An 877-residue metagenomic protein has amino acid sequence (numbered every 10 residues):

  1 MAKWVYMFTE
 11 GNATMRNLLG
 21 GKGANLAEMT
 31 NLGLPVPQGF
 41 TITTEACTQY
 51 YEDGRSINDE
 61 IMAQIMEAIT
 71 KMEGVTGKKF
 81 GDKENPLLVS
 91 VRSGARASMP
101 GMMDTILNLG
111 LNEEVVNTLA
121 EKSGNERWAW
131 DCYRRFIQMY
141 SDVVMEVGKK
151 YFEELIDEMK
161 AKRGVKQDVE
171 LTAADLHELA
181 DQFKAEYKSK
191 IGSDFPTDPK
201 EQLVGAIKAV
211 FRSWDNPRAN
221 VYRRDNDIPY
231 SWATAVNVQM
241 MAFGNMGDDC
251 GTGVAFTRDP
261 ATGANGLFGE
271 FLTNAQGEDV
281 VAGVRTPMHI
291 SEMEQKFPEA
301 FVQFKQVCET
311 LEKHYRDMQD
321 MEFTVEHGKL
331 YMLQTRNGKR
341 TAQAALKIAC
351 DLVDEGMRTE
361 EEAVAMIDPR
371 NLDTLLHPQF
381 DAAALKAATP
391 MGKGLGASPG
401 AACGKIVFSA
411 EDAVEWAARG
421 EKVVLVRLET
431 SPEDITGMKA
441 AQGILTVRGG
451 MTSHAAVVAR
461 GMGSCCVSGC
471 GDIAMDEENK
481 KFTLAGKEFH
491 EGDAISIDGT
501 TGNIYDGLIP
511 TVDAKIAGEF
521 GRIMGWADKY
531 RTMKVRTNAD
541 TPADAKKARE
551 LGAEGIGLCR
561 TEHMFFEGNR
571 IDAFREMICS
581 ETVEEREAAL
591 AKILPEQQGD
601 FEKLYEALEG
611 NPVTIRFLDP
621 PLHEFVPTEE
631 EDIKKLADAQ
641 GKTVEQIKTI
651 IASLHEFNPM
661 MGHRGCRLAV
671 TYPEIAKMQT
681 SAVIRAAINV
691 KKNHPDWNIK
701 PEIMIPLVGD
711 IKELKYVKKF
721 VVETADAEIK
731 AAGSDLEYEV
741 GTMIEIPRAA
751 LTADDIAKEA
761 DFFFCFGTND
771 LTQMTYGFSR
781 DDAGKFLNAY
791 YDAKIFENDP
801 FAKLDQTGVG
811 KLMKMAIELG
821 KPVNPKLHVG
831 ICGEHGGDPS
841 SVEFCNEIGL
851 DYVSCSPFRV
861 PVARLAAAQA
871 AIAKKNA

Functional and structural regions predicted by a protein language model:
M1-A388, E421-V424, S431-T436, Q442 (+10 more regions): Nucleotide/phosphate-binding sheet-loop regions of phosphoryl- and nucleotidyl-transfer enzymes
F40, V447-G449, S468-G471, C559 (+2 more regions): Short beta->alpha connector loops at strand-helix junctions that form conserved, small/polar/Pro-enriched
Q64, D472-Y505, P510: S4-like RNA-binding module at protein N-termini
R92, I516, W526-A877: Conserved alpha/beta-domain cores
T257, V414-W416, I435, L484-E488: Short, surface-exposed secondary-structure edge patches
M357-A440, N503-L508, F520, M524-D528 (+1 more regions): Protease-associated
Q442-R448, C466, G830: A short, small-residue-rich loop immediately preceding and capping a beta-strand
